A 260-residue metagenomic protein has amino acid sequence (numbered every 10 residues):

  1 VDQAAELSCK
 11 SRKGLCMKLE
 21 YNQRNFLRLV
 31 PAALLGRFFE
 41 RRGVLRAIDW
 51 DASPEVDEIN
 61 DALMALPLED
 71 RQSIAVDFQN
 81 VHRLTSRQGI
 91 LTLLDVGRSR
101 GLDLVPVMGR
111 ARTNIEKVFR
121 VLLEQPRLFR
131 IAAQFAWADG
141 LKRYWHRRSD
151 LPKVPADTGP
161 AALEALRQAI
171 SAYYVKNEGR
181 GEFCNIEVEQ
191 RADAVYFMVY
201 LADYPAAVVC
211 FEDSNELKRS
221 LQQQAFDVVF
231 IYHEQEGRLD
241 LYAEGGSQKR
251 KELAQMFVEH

Functional and structural regions predicted by a protein language model:
V1-K13: N-terminal amphipathic/basic-hydrophobic helices that include classical n-h-c signal peptides and signal-anchor
S11-Y144: An N-terminal, globular interaction/scaffold subdomain
G36, N60, A75, Q79 (+5 more regions): Generic detector of well-ordered alpha-helical segments enriched in charged/polar residues, highlighting helical
K142-P152, V228-D240: Glycine-rich, often proline-containing surface loops adjacent to acidic residues and nearby aromatics that form
S149-D227: Surface-exposed, low-hydrophobicity interaction/linker segments
G159, L163, G179, Q223 (+3 more regions): Active-site-proximal structural scaffolding
Y200-D203, Y242-S247: Secondary-structure transition/turn motif
D213-L217, G246-H260: C-terminal structured domains
